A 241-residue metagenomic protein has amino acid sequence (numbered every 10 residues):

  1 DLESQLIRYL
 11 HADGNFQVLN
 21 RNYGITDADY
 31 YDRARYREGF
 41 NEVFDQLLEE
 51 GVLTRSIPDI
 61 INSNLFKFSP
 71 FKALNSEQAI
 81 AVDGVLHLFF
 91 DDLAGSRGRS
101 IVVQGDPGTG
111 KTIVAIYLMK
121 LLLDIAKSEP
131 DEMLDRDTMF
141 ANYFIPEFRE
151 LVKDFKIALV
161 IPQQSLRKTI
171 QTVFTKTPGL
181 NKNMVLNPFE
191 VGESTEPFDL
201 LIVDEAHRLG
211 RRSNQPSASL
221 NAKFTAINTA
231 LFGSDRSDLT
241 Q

Functional and structural regions predicted by a protein language model:
L2-L93: Boundary/linker segments flanking structured domains
L2-Y9, Y117-L118, T169-V173: Alpha-helical scaffold elements adjacent to nucleotide-binding pockets in ATP/GTP-utilizing enzyme cores
E3, V173-P178, Q215-L220: Short secondary-structure boundary/capping segments
N75-S76, V82, L86-F90, Q104 (+5 more regions): Conserved helicase motor core of SF1/SF2 NTP-dependent helicases
G98: Short coil/loop residues immediately preceding or within conserved phosphate-binding loops of NTP-utilizing enzyme
I101-T109, V114-M119, M139-L166: Conserved RecA-like ASCE P-loop NTPase motor core of nucleic-acid helicases/translocases
L121-E132, K153: Post-Walker A helix-loop "phosphate-sensing" segment adjacent to the P-loop in P-loop NTPases
V152-L201: Inter-Walker segment of RecA-like/P-loop motor cores
